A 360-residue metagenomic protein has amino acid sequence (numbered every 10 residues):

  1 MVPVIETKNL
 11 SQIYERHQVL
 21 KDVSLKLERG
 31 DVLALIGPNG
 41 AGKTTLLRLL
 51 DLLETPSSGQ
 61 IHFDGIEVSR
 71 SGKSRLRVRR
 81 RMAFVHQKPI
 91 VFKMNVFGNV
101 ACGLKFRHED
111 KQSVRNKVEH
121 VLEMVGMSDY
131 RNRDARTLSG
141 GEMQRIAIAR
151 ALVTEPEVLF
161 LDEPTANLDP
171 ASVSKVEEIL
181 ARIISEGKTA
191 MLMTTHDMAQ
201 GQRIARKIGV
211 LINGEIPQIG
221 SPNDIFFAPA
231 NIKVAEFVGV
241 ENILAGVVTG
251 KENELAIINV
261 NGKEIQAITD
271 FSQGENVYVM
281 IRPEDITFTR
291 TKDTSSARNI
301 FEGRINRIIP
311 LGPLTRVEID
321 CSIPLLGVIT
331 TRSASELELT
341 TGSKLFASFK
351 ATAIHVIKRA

Functional and structural regions predicted by a protein language model:
I36-P38: The feature captures the beta-strand-to-loop junction immediately N-terminal to the Walker
D51: Helix-to-loop junction immediately C-terminal to a conserved catalytic motif
G59-R70, V78: Conserved ABC transporter NBD signature motif
K105, Q112-Y130, E178-A181: Conserved ABC ATPase "signature" region
D134-L138, E142: Conserved ABC ATPase signature
L159-E163: Catalytic Walker B motif of ABC-type/P-loop ATPase nucleotide-binding domains
G262-I308, V328-A360: Glycine/charge-rich catalytic "coupling/switch" loops of P-loop NTPases
